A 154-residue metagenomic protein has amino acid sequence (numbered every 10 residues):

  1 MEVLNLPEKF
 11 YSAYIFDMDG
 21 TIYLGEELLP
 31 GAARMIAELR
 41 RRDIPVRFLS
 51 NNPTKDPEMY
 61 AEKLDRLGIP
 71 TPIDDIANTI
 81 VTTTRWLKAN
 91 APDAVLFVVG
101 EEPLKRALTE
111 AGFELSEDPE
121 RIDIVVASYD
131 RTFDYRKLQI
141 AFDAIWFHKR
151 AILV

Functional and structural regions predicted by a protein language model:
M1-V154: HAD-like aspartate-dependent phosphatase fold
